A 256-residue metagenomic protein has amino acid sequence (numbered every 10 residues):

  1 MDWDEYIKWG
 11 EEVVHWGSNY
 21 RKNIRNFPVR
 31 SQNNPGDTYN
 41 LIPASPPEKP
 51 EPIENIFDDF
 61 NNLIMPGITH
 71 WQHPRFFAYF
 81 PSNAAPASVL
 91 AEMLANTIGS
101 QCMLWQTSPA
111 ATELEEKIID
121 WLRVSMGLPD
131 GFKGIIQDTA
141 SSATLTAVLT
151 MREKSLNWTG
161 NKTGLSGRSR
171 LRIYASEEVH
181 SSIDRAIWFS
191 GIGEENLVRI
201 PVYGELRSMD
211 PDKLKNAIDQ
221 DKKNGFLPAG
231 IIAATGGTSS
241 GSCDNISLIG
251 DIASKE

Functional and structural regions predicted by a protein language model:
M1-G131: N-terminal entrance/gating region of PLP-dependent enzymes' catalytic architecture
S88, C102, L145, I183-R185 (+1 more regions): Short helix/loop capping segments that flank catalytic or ligand/cofactor-binding pockets
M93, I119-V124, T144, E153 (+2 more regions): Cofactor-binding active-site loop characterized by glycine-rich and histidine/acidic residues
I98, C102, G134, I200-V202 (+1 more regions): Cysteine-centered functional microenvironments
M103-E115, Q137, S141, I173-S176 (+2 more regions): Short acidic-aromatic active-site loops that bind/stabilize oxyanions
E115, I119, K133-G164, I183-A186: Conserved beta-loop-alpha segment that forms the PLP phosphate-binding cup at the N-terminus of a helix
G160-N161, S166-A233, S240, L248: PLP-dependent aminotransferase-class I/II
S242-E256: Catalytic PLP-binding core of fold-type I/II PLP enzymes
